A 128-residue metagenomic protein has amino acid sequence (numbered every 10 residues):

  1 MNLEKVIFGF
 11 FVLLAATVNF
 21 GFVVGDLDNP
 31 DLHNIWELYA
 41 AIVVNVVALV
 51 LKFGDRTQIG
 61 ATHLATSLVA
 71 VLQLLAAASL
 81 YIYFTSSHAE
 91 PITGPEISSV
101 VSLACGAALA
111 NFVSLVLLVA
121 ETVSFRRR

Functional and structural regions predicted by a protein language model:
M1-I42: N-terminal signal-anchor transmembrane alpha-helix
F8-G9, W36-L38, G60-V69: Cytoplasmic-side transmembrane-helix entry/capping segments in multi-pass membrane proteins
I42-Q58: Canonical alpha-helical transmembrane segments
A48, L64-Y83: Hydrophobic alpha-helical membrane segments
I82-I97: Interfacial non-cytosolic loop connecting adjacent transmembrane helices
G94-L109: Individual transmembrane alpha-helices with interfacial aromatic-anchor signatures
G106-R128: Membrane-water interface at the C-terminal end of transmembrane alpha helices
